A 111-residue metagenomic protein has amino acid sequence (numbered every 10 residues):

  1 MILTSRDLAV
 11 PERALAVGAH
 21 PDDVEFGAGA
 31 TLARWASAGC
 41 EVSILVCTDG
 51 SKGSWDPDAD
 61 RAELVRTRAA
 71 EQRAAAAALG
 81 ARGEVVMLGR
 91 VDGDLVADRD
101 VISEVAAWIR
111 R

Functional and structural regions predicted by a protein language model:
M1-P21, E25-R111: Active-site beta-strand->loop->alpha-helix modules in alpha/beta enzyme cores, enriched in Gly/His/Asp(Glu)
